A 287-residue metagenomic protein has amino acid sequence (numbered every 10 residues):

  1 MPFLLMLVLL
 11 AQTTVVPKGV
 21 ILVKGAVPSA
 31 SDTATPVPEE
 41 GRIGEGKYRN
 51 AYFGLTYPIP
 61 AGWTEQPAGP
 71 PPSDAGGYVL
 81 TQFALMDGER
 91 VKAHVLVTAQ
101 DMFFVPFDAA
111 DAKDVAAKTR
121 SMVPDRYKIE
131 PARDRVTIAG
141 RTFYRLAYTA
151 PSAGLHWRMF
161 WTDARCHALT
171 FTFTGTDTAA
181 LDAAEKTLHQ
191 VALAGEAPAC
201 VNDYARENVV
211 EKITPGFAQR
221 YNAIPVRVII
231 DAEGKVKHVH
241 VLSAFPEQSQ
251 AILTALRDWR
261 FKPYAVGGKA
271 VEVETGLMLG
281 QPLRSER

Functional and structural regions predicted by a protein language model:
M1-T13: Sec-dependent N-terminal signal peptides
T13-G19, G25, T35-V37, G62-K92 (+4 more regions): Charge-biased low-complexity segments
A26-R49: Short, compositionally biased strand/turn segments that nucleate or flank brief secondary-structure elements
G41-K47, G77-T81, I138-A147: Short, hydrophobic/aromatic-rich segments at coil-to-beta transitions
R42, A51, I129-E130, T142 (+2 more regions): Residues that act as N-cap/strand-start positions at coil-to-secondary-structure junctions
E45-G62: Mature N-terminal segment immediately following signal peptide/propeptide cleavage in secreted/periplasmic
K113-V123: Short, non-transmembrane alpha-helical segments in secretory-pathway proteins
S121-A132: A short, amphipathic edge element
